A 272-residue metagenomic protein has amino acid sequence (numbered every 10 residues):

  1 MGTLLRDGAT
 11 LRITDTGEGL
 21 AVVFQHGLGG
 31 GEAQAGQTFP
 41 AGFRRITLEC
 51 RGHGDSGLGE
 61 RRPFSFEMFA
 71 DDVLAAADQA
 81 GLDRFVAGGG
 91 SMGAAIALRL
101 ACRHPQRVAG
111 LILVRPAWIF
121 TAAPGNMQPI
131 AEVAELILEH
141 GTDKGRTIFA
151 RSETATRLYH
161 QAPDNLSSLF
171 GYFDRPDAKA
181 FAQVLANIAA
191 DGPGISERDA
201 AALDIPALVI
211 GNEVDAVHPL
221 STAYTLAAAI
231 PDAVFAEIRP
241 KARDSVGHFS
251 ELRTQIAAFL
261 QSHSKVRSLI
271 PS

Functional and structural regions predicted by a protein language model:
L5-L58: Conserved HGGG/HGGXW glycine-rich cap/lid loop of the alpha/beta-hydrolase fold
I46-V86, T254: Active-site loop/oxyanion-hole signature of alpha/beta-hydrolase fold enzymes
G89-G93, A97: Gly/Ala-rich beta-loop-alpha elbow adjacent to hydrolase catalytic centers
L98, C102-R103, V108-E139: Flexible "cap/lid" loop of the alpha/beta hydrolase fold
P124-N126, E139-A189: Conserved alpha/beta-hydrolase catalytic His-Asp/Glu region
L203, V209-G211: Short beta-strand/loop motif that positions the catalytic acidic residue of the alpha/beta-hydrolase fold
A216-T222: Conserved alpha/beta-hydrolase "acid-adjacent" motif
D232-S272: Catalytic active-site module of serine/aspartate enzymes centered on a nucleophile-bearing elbow/loop
